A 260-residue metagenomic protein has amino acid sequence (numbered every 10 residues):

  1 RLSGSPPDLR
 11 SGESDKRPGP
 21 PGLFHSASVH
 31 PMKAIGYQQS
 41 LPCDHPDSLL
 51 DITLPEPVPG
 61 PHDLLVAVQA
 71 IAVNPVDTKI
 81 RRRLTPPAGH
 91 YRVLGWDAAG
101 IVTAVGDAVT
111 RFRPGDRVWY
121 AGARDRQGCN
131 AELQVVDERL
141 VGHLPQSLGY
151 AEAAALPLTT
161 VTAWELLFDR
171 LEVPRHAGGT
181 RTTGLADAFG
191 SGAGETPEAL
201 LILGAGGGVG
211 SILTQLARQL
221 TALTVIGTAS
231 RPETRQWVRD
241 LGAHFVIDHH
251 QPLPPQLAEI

Functional and structural regions predicted by a protein language model:
L2-P7, S11-L23: Intrinsically disordered, low-complexity segments enriched in serine/proline and basic residues
G22-P31: Short, Lys/Arg-enriched N-terminal segments with co-localized hydrophobic residues within the first ~10-30 amino acids
D44-P55, L84: Short glycine/threonine/proline-enriched tight-turn/helix- or strand-capping micro-motif at secondary-structure
P55-A72, R82-D125: Glycine-rich beta-strand-centered segment in the early N-terminal region that forms part of a ligand/cofactor-binding
V76-K79: Cytochrome P450 core scaffold surrounding the K-helix E-X-X-R motif and the conserved "meander" helix-loop region
D125-E138: A structural motif shared across PLP-dependent enzymes of the aminotransferase-like
A154-Q251: Mid-domain Rossmann-like dinucleotide-binding core that forms the NAD(H)/NADP(H) cofactor-binding site
L253-I260: Short amphipathic alpha-helix with an adjacent loop that forms part of the alpha/beta core around
